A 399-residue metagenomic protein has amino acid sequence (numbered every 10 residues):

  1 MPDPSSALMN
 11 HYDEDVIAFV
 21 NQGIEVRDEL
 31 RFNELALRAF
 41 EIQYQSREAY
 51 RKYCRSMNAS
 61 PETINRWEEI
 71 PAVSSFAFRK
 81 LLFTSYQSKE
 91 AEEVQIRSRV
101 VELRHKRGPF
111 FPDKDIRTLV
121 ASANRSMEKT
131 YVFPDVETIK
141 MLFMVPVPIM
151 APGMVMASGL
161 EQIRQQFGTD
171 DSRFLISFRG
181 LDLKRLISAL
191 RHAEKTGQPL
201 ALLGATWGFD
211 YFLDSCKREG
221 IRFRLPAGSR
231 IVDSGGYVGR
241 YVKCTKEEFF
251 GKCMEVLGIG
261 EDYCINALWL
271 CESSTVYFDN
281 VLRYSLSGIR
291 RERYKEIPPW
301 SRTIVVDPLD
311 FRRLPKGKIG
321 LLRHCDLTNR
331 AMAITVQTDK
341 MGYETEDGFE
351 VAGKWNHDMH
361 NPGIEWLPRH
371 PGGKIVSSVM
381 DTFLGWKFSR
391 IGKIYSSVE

Functional and structural regions predicted by a protein language model:
P2-G23, L30-F40, S46, T138-L142 (+2 more regions): Active-site glycine/GP-rich loop and adjacent strand/helix microenvironment that borders small-molecule binding pockets
D13, L81-T84, T118, L142 (+1 more regions): Replace "small metal-dependent catalytic modules" with "small catalytic or cofactor-binding modules
L30, Q45, A49-I96, L103-F110 (+1 more regions): Active-site diphosphate/adenylate-binding microenvironment
A49, S122, S126, V155 (+1 more regions): Alpha-helical scaffold segments in carbohydrate-active enzymes
R55, K114, E255: Short polybasic/polar patches that bind polyanions
E92-V101, P152-Q165: Short, compositionally biased "basic patch" segments
V100-M154: Conserved adenylate-forming
R125, K129, S158-E161, D214: Short, well-ordered alpha-helices that flank and scaffold nucleotide-derived cofactor binding pockets
